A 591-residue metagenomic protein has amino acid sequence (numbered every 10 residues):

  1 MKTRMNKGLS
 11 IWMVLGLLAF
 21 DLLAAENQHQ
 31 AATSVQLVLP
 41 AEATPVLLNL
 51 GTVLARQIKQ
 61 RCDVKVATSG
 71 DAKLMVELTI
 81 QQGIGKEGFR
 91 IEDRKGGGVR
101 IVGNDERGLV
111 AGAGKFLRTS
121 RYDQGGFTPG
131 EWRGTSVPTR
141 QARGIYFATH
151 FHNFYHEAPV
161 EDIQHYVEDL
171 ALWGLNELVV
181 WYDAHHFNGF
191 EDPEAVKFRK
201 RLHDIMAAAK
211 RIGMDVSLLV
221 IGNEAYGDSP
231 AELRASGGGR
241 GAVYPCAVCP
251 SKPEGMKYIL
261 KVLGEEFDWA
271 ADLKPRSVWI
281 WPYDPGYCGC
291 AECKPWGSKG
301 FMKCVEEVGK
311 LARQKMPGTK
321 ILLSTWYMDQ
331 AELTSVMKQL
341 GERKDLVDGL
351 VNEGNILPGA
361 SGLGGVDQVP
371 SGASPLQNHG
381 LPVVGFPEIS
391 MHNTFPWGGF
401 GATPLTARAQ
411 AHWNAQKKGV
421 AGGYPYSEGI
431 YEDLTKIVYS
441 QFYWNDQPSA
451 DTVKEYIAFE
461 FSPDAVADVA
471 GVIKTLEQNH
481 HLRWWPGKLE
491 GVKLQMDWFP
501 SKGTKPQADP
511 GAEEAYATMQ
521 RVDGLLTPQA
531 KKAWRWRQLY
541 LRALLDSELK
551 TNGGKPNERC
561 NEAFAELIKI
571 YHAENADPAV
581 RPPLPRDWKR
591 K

Functional and structural regions predicted by a protein language model:
K2-W12: Bacterial N-terminal signal peptides that target proteins for export
S10-D21: Bacterial N-terminal signal peptides
A25-R143: Contiguous, structured surface segment used for ligand recognition
V38-L47, R100-G103, H152-H156, D192-P193 (+1 more regions): Second-shell loop/turn segments in exported
D123-G125, H150, N176, D183 (+5 more regions): Catalytic-core regions of glycoside hydrolase
R133-F154, A235, G239-V243: N-terminal small/glycine-rich loop or linker at the start of catalytic domains across soluble metabolic enzymes
E161-D183: Catalytic domains of carbohydrate-active enzymes, especially glycoside hydrolases
S427-E432, Q447-K591: C-terminal non-catalytic alpha-helical accessory regions
